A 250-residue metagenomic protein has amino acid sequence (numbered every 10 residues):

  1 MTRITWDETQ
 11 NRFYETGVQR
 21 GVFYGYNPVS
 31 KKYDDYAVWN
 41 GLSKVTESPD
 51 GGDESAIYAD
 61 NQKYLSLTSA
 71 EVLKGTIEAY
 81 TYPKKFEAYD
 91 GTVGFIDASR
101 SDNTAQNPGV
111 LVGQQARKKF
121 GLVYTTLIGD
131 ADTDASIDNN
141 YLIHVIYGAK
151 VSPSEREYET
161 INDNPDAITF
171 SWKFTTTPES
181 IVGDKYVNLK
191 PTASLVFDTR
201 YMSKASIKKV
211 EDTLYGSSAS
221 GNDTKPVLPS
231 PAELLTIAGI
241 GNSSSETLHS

Functional and structural regions predicted by a protein language model:
M1-D50: Polar/acidic, low-complexity leader/linker segments enriched in S/T/G and N/D
I4-R12, Y26-S30, A98-Q106, A131-D138 (+3 more regions): Intrinsically disordered, low-complexity coil segments
Q10-Y14, S55, G109-Q115: Short linear motifs in intrinsically disordered
E47-P49, E54, Y58-F86, N164-E179: Oligomerization/assembly interface segments of phage tail-like spikes and tubes
A59-K63, N107, E155-E157: Short structured motifs
L65-G148, S152: Structured, beta-strand-rich domain cores that present glycine/charged loop surfaces used to bind extended ligands
V151-E246: Mixed-charge, glycine-accented linear interaction segment located at domain edges/termini
